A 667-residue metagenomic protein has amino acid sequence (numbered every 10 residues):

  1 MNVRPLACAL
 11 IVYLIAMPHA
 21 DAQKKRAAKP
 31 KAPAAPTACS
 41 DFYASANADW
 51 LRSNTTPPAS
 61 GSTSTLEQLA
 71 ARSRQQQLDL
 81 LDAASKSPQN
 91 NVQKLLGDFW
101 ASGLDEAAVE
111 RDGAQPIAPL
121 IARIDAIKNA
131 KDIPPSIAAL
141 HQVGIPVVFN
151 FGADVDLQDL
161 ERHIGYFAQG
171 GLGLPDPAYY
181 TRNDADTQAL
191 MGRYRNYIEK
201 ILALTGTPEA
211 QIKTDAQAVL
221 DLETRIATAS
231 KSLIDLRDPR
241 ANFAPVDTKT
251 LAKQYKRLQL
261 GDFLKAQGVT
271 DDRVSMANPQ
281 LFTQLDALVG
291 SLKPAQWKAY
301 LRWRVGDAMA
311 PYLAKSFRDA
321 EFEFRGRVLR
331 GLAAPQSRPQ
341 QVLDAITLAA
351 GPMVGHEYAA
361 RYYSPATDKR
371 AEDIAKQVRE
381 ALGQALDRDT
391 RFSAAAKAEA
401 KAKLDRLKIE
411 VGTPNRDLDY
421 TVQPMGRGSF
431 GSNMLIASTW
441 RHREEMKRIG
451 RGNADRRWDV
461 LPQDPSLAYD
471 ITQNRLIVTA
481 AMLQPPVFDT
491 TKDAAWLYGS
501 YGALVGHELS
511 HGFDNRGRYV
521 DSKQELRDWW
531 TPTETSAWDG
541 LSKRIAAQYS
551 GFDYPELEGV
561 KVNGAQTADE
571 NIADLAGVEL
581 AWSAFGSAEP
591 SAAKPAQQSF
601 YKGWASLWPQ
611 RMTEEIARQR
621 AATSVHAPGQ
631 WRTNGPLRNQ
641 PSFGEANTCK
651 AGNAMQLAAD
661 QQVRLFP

Functional and structural regions predicted by a protein language model:
M1-A7: Bacterial N-terminal signal peptides that target proteins for export
C8-A16: Bacterial N-terminal signal peptides
A20-K24: Boundary at the C-terminal end of the N-terminal hydrophobic targeting segment
A32-R52, Y180-L204, A568, L575-L580: Hydrophobic/aromatic-rich, well-ordered segments within soluble, folded domains that form packed cores
P36-D41, S45-A108: Active-site-surrounding "flap" and adjacent substrate/cofactor-binding loops of secreted or lumenal enzymes, prototyped
W50-N54, L174-P175, P486: Short, solvent-exposed loop/turn elements at domain surfaces
A70, V219, Q254-R257, S275-F282 (+5 more regions): Intrinsically disordered, low-complexity linker/terminal regions across diverse proteins
A84-Q377: Noncatalytic, helix-rich "gating/capping" subdomain that lines the substrate-entry/channel surface of large enzyme
